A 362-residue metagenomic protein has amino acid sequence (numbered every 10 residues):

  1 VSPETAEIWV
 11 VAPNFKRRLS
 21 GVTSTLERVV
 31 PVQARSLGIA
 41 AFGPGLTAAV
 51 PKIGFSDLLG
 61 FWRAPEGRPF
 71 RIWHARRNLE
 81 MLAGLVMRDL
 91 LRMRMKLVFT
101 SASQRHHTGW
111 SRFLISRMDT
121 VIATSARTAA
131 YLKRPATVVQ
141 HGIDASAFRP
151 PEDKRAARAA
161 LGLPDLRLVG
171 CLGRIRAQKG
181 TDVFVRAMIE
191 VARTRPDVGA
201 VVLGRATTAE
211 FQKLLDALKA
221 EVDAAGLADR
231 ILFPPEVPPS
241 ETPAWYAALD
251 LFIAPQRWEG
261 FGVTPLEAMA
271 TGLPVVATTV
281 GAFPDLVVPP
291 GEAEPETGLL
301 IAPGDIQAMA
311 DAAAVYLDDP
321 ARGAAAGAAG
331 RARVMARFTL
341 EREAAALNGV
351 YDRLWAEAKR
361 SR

Functional and structural regions predicted by a protein language model:
I115-K154, L163-P164: Donor nucleotide-sugar binding/catalytic pocket of nucleotide-sugar-dependent glycosyltransferases
L163-K179, V185-E190, V201: Conserved donor-binding/catalytic core segment of Leloir-type glycosyltransferases
L215-V237: Nucleotide-activated donor-binding/catalytic signature segment of Leloir-type glycosyltransferases, i.e., the conserved
E236-V237, A244-L249: Short alpha-helical donor nucleotide-sugar binding micro-motif in glycosyltransferases
R257: Aromatic "clamp/platform" in nucleotide-sugar-dependent glycosyltransferases that forms part of the donor/acceptor
P274-A277, V287: Short hydrophobic beta-strand element within catalytic cores of glycosyltransferases and related nucleotide-activated
V288-I306, V315-A321: Conserved acidic donor-binding segment of nucleotide-sugar-dependent glycosyltransferases
V315, R322-R337, E343: A short, well-ordered alpha-helix in the C-terminal region of glycosyltransferases
